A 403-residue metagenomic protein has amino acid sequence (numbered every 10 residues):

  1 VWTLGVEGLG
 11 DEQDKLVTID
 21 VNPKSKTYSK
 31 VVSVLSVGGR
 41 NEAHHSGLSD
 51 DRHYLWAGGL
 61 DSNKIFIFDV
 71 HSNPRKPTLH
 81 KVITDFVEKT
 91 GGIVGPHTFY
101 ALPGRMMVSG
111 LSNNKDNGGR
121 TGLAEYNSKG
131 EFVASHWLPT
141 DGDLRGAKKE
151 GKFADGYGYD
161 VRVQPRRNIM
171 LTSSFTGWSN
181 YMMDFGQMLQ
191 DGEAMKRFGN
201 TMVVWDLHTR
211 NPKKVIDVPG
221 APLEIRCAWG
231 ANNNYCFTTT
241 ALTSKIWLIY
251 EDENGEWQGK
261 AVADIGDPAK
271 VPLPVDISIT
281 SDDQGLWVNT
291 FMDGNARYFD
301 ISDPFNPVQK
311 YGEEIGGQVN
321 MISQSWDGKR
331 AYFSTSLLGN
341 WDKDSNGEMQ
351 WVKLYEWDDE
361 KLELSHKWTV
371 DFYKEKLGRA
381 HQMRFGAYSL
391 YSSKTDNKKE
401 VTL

Functional and structural regions predicted by a protein language model:
W2-D11, V108-R120, S173-R197, S334-V352: Short, conserved, GDST-rich strand-edge loop motifs in beta-rich repeat architectures
D14-V21, R120-E131, L189-T209, G347-D359: Beta-propeller blade signature
I19-T27, I67-P77, N127-E131, L248-Q258 (+2 more regions): Short loop/turn segments immediately following beta-strands, especially the blade-tip and inter-blade linker loops
Y28-A101: Blade-loop segments of beta-propeller domains
V31-E42, H80-G92, A134-G156, P212-L223 (+3 more regions): Surface-exposed loop and turn segments in beta-propeller and other repeat-based domains that flank or scaffold
S49, F153-A296: Beta-propeller domains
R75-Q164: Asp-box/WD-like beta-propeller blade repeats and closely related beta-sheet repeat scaffolds
C236, S244-I246, P268-V352: Loop/turn-rich, solvent-exposed surfaces of beta-rich toroidal or solenoidal domains
